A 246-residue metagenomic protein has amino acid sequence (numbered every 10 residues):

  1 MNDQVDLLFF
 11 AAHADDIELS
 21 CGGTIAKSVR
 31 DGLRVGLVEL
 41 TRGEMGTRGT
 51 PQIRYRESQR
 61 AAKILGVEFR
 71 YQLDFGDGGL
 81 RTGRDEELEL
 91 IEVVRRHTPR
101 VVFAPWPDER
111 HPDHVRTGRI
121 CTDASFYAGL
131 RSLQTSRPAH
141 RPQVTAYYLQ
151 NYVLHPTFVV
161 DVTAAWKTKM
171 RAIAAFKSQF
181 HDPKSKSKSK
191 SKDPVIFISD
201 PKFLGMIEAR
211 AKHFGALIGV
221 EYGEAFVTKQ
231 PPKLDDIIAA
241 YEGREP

Functional and structural regions predicted by a protein language model:
M1-H97, V227, A239-E245: Active-site rim/loop-helix segments in enzyme catalytic domains that contact anionic ligands
M1-L8, R84-P246: Metal-dependent de-N-acetylase/amidase catalytic core
